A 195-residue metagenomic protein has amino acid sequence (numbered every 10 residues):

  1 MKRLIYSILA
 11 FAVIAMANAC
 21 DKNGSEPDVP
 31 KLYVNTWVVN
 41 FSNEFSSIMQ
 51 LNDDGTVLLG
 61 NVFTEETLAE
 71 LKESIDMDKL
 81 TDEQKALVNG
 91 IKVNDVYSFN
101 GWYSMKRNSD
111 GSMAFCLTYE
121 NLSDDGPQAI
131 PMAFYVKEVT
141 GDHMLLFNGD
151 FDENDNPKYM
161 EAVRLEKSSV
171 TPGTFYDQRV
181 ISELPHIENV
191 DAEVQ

Functional and structural regions predicted by a protein language model:
M1-N18: Sec-dependent bacterial lipoprotein signal peptides
I14-V38, A162-Q195: Bacterial Sec-dependent N-terminal signal peptides
K22-E70: N-terminal export/targeting and maturation segments
V34-F41, T118-S123, N148-S169: Clustered cysteine/histidine zinc-coordinating segments, centered on FYVE zinc fingers that bind PI3P and target
F41-S46, V62-L146, D150: Contiguous, well-ordered beta-strand patches that form the walls/edges of small beta-barrel/beta-sandwich domains
N52-T56, M105, E138-V139, K167-S169: A short, sequence-level motif marking secondary-structure junctions
D53, S109, E153, E183: Short, ordered coil/turn segments that flank beta-strands lining enzyme active or ligand-binding pockets
